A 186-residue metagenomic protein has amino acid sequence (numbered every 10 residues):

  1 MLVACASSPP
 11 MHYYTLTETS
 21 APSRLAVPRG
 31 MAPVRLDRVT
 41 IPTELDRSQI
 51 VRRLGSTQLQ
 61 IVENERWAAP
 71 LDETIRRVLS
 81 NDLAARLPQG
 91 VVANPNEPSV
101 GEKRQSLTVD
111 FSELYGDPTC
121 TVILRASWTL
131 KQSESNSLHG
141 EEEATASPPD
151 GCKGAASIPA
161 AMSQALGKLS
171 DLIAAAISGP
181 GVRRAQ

Functional and structural regions predicted by a protein language model:
L2-A4: C-terminal motif of bacterial Sec signal peptides marking the signal peptidase cleavage site
S7-R24, G30, R86-S135: Surface-exposed short loop/turn segments
M31-S99: N-terminal segment of the mature soluble domain
V39, F111-S112, T145-A146: Generic short beta-strand segments
Q58-R66, E134-A175: Short secondary-structure boundary motifs at beta->alpha junctions and helix caps
S80-A84, S170, A174-S178: Short amphipathic alpha-helical signal-transduction/dimerization elements
S178-Q186: Short, highly charged C-terminal tails/helix-capping segments
